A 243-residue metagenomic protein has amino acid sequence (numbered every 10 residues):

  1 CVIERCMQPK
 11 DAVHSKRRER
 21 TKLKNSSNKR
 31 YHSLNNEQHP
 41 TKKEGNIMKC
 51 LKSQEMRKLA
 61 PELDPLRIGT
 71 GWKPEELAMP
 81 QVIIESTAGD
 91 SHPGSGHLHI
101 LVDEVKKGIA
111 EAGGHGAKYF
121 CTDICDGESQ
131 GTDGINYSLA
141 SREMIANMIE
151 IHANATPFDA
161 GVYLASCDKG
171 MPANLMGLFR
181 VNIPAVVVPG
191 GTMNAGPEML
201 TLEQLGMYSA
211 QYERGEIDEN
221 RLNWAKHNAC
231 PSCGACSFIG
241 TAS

Functional and structural regions predicted by a protein language model:
N28-I47: Short, Lys/Arg-enriched N-terminal segments with co-localized hydrophobic residues within the first ~10-30 amino acids
I47-M79: N-terminal amphipathic/basic leader segments beginning at the initiator methionine
K49-L51, V82-G89, T122-I135, K226-C230: Gly-rich Lys/Arg/Thr-decorated short loops/hinges at beta-loop-alpha junctions or inter-strand turns that position
S53-E55, H97-A140: Anionic-ligand anchoring segments at beta-strand to alpha-helix junctions in alpha/beta enzyme folds, i.e., glycine
G71-I83, E111, I151-T156: Glycine-rich phosphate/diphosphate-binding loops that line cofactor/substrate pockets in enzymes
S138-S243: Active-site cavity-forming subdomains of large catalytic enzyme subunits
